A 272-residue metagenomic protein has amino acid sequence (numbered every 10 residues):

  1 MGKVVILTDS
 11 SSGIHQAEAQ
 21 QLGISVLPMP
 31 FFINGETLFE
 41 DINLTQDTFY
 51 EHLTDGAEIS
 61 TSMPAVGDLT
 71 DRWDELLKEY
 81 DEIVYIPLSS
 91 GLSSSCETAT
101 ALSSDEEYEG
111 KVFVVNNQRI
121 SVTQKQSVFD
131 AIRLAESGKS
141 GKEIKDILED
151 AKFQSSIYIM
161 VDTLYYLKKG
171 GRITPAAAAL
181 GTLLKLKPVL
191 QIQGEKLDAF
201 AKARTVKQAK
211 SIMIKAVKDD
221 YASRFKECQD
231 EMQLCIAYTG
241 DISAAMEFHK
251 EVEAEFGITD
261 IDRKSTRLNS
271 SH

Functional and structural regions predicted by a protein language model:
K3, S11-S25, P30, E82 (+4 more regions): Mixed-charge interfacial surface used for oligomerization/domain docking and macromolecular partner engagement
V5-M63, D68: N-terminal glycine-rich anion-binding loop in soluble enzyme alpha/beta folds
L7-T8, P87-S89, V115-N116: Short beta-strand segments
N34, N43, N116-N117, N269: Detector for Asparagine
L44-Y50, W73, K78, T100-D105: A short glycine/small-residue-enriched secondary-structure motif
E51-A57, W73-D74, I132-L134, V161: A general structural signal for short secondary-structure boundary/capping elements
G56-S90, E97-T98, K145: Glycine-rich phosphate- or other oxyanion-binding loops that anchor nucleotides, phosphorylated ligands
